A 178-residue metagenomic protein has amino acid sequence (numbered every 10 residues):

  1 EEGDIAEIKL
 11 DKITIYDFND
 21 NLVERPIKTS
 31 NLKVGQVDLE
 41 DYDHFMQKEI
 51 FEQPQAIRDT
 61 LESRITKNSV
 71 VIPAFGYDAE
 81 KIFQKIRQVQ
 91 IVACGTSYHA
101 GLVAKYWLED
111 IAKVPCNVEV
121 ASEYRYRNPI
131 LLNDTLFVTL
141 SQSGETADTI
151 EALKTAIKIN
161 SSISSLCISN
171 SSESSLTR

Functional and structural regions predicted by a protein language model:
E1-Q84, S97, Y106, D110 (+1 more regions): N-terminal segments that mediate ammonia production and transfer in glutamine-dependent amidotransferase systems
Q84-R178: Glycine-rich phosphate-binding loops that contact phosphosugars or nucleotide phosphates
